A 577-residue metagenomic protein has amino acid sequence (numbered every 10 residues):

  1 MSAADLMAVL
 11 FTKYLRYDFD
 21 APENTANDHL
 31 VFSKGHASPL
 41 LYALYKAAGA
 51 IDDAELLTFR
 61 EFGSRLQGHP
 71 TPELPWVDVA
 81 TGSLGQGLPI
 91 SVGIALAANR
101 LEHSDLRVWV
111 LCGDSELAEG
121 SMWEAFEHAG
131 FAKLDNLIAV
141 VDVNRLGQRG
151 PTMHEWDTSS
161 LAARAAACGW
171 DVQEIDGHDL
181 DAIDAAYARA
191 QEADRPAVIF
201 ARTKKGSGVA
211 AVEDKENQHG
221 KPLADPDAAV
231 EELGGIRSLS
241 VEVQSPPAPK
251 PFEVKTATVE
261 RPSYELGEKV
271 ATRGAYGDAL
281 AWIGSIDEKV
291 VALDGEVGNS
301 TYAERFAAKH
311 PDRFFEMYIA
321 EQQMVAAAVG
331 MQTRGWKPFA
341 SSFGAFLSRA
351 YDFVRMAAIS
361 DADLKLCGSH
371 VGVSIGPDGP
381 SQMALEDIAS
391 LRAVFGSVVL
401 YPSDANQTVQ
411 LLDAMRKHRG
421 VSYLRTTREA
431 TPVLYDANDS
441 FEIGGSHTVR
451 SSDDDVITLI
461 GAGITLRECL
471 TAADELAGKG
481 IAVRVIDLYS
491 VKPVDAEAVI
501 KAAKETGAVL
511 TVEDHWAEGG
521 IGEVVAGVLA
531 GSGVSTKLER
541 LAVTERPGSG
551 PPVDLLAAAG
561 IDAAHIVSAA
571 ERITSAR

Functional and structural regions predicted by a protein language model:
M1-A4, L30-H36, E61, H69-L88 (+8 more regions): Active-site nucleophile and cofactor-binding loops and adjacent substrate-binding regions of central metabolic enzymes
S2-F131, H154, A303, Y435: Cofactor-binding active-site loop characterized by glycine-rich and histidine/acidic residues
G49-E61, G130-D142, A166-A167, E316 (+4 more regions): A glycine-rich helix N-cap at a beta->alpha junction
I94-L101, S159, T272-W282, E304-A307 (+5 more regions): Glycine-/acidic-rich phosphate or pyrophosphate-binding loops and their flanking alpha/beta elements
H103-S104, M153-A186, S360, S369-H418 (+2 more regions): Conserved thiamine diphosphate
E119-N144, V198-A201, V354, A496-I500: A short alpha/beta connector and helix-capping loop motif
R164-A166, W170-D171, L180-R261, P432-T448 (+4 more regions): Glycine/aspartate-rich loop-and-adjacent alpha/beta segment that forms the canonical ThDP
P246-P338, G344-L347: Non-catalytic terminal/interface segments that mediate subunit docking, oligomerization, and allosteric communication
